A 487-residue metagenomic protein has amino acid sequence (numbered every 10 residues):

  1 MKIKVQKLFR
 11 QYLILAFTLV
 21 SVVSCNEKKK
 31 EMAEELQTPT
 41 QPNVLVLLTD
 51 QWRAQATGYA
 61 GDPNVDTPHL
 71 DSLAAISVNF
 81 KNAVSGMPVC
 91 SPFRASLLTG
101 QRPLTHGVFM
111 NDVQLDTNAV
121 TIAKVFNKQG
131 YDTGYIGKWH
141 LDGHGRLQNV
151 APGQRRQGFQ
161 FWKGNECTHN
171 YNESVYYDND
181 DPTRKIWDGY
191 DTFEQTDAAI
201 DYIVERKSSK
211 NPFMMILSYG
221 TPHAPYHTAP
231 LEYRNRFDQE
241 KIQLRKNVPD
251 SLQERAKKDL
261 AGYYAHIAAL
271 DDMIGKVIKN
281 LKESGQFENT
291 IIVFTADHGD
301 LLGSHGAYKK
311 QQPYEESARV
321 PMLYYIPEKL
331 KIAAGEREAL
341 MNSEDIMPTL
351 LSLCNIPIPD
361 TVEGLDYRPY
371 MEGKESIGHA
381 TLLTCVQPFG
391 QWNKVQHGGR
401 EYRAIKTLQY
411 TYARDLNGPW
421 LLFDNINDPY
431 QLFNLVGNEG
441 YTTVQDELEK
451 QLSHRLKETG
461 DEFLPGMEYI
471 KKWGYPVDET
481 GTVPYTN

Functional and structural regions predicted by a protein language model:
K2-Y12, A16-T18, C25-D415, W420 (+4 more regions): Formylglycine-dependent sulfatase
L456-G460: Short arginine-rich
E462-K471: Mature extracytoplasmic/periplasmic domains
